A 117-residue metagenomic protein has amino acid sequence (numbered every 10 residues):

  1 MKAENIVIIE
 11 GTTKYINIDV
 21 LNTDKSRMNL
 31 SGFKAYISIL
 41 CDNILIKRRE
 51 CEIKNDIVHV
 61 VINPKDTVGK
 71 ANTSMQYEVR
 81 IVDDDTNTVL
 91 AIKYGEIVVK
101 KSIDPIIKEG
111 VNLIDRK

Functional and structural regions predicted by a protein language model:
M1-I107: N-terminal assembly/attachment segments of tailed bacteriophage virion structural proteins
K108-K117: Compositionally biased low-complexity segments at domain edges in trafficked proteins and select soluble regulators
